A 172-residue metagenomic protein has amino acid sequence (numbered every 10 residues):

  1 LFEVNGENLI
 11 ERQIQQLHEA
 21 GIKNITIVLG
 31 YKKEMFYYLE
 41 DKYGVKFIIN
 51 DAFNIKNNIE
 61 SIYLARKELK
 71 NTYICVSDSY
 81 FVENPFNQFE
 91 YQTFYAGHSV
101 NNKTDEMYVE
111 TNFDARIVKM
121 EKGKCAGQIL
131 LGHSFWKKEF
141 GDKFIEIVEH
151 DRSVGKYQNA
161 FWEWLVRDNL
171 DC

Functional and structural regions predicted by a protein language model:
L1, F47, D171-C172: Conserved beta-strand scaffold positions in the cores of enzyme catalytic domains, especially in NTP/NDP-utilizing
L1-L29, K33: N-terminal glycine-rich phosphate-binding loop and ensuing alpha1 helix
F2, S134, N159: Residues that recognize and position ribonucleotide moieties
Y37-M107, F113: Conserved beta-loop-beta/alpha segment of the NTase-like Rossmann-fold superfamily that binds/positions NTPs
V82-G155: Conserved core of the sugar-phosphate nucleotidyltransferase
R152-C172: Catalytic core and acceptor-binding pocket of nucleotide-sugar-dependent glycosyltransferases
